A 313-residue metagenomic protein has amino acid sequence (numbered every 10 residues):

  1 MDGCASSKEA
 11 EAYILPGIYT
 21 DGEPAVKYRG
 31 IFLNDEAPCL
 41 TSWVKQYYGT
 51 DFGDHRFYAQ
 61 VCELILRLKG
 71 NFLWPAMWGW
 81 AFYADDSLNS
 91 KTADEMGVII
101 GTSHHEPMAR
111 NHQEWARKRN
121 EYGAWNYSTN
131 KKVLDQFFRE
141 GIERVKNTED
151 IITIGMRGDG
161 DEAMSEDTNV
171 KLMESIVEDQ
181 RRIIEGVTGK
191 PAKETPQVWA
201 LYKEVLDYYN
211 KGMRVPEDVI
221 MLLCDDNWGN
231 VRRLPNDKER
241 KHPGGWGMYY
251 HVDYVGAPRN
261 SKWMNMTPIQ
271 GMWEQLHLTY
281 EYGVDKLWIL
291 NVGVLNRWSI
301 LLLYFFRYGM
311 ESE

Functional and structural regions predicted by a protein language model:
M1, N34-H55, G70-A81, W115-D135 (+3 more regions): The substrate-binding groove and active-site-proximal loops of carbohydrate-active enzymes, especially glycoside
D2-A76, G244-G247: An acidic-aromatic substrate-binding cleft motif
G3-L15, M77-W78, A84-E95, E121-P243: Gly/Pro-rich turn-and-neighbor structural signature
F32, W74-P75, G101-S103, T153-G155 (+4 more regions): A structural signal for short, well-ordered beta-strand segments and their strand-loop junctions that often border
L33, G49, A59-E63, P75-L88 (+3 more regions): Trp/Phe/Arg-rich N-terminal binding region typifying the photolyase-homology
V61-L64, L68, N89-T92, M96-I99 (+5 more regions): Generic, well-ordered alpha-helical scaffold segments in large soluble proteins
L66, N71-W74, W80, L88 (+3 more regions): Structured mid-domain segments that build the active-site/substrate or prosthetic-cofactor binding neighborhood
E95-R117, T129: Acidic/aromatic-lined carbohydrate-recognition and catalytic surfaces of CAZymes acting on diverse glycans
